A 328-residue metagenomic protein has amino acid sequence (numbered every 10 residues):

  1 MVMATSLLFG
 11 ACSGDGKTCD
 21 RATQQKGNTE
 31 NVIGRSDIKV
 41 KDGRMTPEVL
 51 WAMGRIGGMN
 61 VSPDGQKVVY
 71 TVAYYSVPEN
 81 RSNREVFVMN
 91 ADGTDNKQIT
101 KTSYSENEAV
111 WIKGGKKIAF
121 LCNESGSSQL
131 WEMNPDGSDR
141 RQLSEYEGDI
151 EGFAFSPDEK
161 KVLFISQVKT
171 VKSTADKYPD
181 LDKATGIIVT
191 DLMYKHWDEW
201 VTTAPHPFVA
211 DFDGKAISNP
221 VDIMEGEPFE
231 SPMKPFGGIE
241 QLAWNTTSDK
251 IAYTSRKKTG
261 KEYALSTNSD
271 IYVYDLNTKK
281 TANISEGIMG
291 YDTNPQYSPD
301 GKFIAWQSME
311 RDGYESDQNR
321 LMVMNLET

Functional and structural regions predicted by a protein language model:
F9-A11: C-terminal motif of bacterial Sec signal peptides marking the signal peptidase cleavage site
S13-D15: Bacterial signal peptide processing site
R21-I33, R84, Q167-G226, T254-D270: Predominantly five- to eight-bladed beta-propeller fold
V32-R55, R81, M89-S105, M133-D149 (+6 more regions): Multi-bladed beta-propeller domains
E48-R84: Beta-strand-rich domains and repeat architectures in extracellular enzymes and scaffolds, especially beta-propellers
M53-V68, S103-L121, R140, E147-V162 (+6 more regions): Conserved beta-propeller blade repeats
Y74-P78, E124-S127, K169-K172, K258-K261 (+1 more regions): Short glycine/acidic-enriched loop and turn motifs that connect beta-strands
